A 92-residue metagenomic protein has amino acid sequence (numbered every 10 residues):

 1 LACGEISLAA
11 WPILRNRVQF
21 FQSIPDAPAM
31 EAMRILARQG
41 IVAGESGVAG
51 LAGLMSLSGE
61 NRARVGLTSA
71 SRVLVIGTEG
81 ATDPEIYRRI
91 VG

Functional and structural regions predicted by a protein language model:
L1: Anionic-ligand binding region
I6-T68: Active-site-adjacent helical/loop segments in soluble small-molecule enzymes
L51-G92: Phosphate-binding loop/pocket of nucleotide- and phosphate-handling active sites
